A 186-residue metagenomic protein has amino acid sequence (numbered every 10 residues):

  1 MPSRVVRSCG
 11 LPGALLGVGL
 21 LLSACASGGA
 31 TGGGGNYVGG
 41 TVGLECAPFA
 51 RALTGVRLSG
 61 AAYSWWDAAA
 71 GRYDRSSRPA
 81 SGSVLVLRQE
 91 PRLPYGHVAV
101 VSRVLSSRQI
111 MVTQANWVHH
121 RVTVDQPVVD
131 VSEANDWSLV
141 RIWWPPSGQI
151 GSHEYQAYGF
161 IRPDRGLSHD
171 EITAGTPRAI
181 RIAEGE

Functional and structural regions predicted by a protein language model:
P2-L15: Bacterial N-terminal signal peptides that target proteins for export
V5, A69-A70, R121, S132: Solvent-exposed, flexible loop/coil residues
L21-A24: C-terminal motif of bacterial Sec signal peptides marking the signal peptidase cleavage site
A26-G29: Bacterial signal peptide processing site
T31-V100, L105: Secreted/periplasmic proteins that engage bacterial cell-wall peptidoglycan
R108-E186: Aromatic- and glycine-rich peptidoglycan recognition patches
